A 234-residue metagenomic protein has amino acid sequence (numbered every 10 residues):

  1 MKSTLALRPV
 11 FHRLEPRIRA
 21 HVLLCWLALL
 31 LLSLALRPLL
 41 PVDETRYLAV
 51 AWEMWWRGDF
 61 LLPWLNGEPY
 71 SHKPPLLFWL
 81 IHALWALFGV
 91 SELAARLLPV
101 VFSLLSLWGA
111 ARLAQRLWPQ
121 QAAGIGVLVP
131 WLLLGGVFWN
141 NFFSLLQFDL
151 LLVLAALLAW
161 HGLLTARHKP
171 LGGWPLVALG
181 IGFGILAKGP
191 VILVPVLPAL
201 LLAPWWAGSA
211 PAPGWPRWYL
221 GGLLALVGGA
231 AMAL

Functional and structural regions predicted by a protein language model:
K2-L234: Membrane-integral, polyisoprenol-dependent glycosyltransferases of the GT-C/oligosaccharyltransferase superfamily
